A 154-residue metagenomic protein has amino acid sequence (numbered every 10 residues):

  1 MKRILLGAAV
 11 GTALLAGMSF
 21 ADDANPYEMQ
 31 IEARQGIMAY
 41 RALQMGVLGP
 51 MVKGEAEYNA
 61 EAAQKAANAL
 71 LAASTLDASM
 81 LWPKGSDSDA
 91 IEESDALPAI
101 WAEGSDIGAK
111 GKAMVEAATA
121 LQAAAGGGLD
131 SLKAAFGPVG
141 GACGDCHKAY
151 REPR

Functional and structural regions predicted by a protein language model:
M1-A8: Bacterial N-terminal signal peptides that target proteins for export
L5, A13-L14, A120: Acidic/proline-rich low-complexity IDRs
A8-A9, Y40: A periodicity- and composition-biased signal for non-globular, repetitive helical segments
G11, A16-A21: N-terminal signal peptide c-region/cleavage motif recognized by signal peptidases
A21-D22, L43: Primarily the internal scaffold of c-type cytochrome electron-transfer domains, especially repeated/multiheme c-type
D22-D23, R154: Low-complexity, Gly/Pro
E28-A60, Q64-R154: Sequence context surrounding c-type heme c attachment/ligation sites in exported
